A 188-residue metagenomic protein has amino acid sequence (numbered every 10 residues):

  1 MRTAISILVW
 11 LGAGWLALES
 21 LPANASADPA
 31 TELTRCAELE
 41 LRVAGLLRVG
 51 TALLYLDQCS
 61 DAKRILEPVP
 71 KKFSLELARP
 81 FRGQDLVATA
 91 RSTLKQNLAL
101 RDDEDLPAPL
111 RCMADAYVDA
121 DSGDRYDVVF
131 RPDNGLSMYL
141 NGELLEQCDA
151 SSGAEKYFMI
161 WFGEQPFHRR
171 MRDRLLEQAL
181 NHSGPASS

Functional and structural regions predicted by a protein language model:
M1-A4: Positively charged n-region of N-terminal signal peptides that target proteins for export
S6-E19: Bacterial N-terminal signal peptides
L21-S188: Terminal leader/tail segments of proteins
